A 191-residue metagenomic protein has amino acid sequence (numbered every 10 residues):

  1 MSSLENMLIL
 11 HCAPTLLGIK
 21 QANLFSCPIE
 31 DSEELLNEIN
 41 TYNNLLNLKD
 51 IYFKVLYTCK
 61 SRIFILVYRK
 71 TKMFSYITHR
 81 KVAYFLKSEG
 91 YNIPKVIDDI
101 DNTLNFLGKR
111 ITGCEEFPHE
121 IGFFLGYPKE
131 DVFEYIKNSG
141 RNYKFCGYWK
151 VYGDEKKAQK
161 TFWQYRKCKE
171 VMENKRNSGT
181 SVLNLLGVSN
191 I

Functional and structural regions predicted by a protein language model:
M1-N102, F106-L107, Y143-I191: A conserved ligand/cofactor-binding region detector
L104-G122: A mid-sequence, solvent-exposed acidic-amphipathic segment
F117-K144: Hydrophobic/aromatic-rich, well-ordered segments within soluble, folded domains that form packed cores
